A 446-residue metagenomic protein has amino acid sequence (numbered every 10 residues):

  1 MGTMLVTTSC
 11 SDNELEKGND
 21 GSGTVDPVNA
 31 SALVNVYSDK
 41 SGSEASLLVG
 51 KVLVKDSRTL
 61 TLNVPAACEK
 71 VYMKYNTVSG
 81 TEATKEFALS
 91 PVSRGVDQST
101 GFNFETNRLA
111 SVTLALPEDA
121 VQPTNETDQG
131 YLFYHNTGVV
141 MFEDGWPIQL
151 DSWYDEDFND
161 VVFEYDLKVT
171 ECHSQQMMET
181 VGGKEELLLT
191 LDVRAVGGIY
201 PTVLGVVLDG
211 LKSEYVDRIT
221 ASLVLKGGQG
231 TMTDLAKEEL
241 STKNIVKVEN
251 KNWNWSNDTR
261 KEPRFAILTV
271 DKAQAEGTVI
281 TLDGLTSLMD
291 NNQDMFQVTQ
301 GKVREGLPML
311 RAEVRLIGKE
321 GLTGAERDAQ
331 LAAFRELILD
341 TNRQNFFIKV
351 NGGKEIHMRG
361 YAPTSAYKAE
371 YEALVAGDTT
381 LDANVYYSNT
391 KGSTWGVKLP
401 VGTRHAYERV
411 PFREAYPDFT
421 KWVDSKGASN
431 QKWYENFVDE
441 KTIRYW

Functional and structural regions predicted by a protein language model:
T3-N29: Bacterial Sec-dependent N-terminal signal peptides
E14-K17, G21, K85-G130: Extracellular beta-sheet/turn segments enriched in Thr/Pro/Gly and aliphatic residues
P27-K51, F158, V203: Short, ordered, surface-exposed loop/turn motifs in non-cytosolic proteins
E44-Y75, K226-G227, T231-D234, L240-T242: Tryptophan-paired
V54-T106: Short Pro-Gly-centered beta-turn/loop motif in secreted/extracellular proteins
Y165, T180-A195: Short, well-ordered beta-strand segments enriched in hydrophobic/aromatic residues
V207-K243, N250: Solvent-exposed beta-hairpin/edge-strand motifs
E249-W446: A eukaryote-biased signal for long
